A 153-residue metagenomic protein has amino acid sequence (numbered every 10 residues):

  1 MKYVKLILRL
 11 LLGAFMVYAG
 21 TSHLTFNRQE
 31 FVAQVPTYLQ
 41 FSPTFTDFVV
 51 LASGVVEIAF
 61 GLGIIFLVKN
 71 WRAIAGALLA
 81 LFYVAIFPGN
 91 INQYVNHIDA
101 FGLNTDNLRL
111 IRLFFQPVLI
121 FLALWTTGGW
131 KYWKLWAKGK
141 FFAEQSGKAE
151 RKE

Functional and structural regions predicted by a protein language model:
M1-E153: Membrane-interface extramembranous regions
